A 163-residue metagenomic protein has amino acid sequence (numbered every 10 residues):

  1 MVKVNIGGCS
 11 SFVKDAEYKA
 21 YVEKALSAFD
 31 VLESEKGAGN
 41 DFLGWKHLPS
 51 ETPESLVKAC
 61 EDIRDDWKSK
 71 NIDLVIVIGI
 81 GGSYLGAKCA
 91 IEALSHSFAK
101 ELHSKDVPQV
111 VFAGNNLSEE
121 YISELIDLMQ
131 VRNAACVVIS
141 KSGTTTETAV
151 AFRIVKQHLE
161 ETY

Functional and structural regions predicted by a protein language model:
M1-N71: Extended, charge-enriched "interface" segments that sit outside catalytic cores
D65, S69-Y163: Glycine-rich phosphate-binding loops that contact phosphosugars or nucleotide phosphates
